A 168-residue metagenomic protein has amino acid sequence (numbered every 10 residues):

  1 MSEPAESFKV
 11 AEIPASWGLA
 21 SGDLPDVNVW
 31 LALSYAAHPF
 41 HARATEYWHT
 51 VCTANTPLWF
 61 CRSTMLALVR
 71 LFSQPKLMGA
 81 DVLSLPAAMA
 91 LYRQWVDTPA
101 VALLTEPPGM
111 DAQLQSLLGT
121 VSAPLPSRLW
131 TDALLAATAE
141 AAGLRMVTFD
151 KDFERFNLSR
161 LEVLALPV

Functional and structural regions predicted by a protein language model:
M1-F60, P75-A87: Short, well-structured N-terminal submotif of metal-dependent ribonuclease cores
S2, T98-V147: Active-site neighborhoods of divalent-metal-dependent phosphate/nucleic-acid chemistry enzymes
D26, R128-L129, D150, L166-V168: Histidine- and aromatic-rich ligand-binding microenvironments
A32-S34, L71, F156: Residues that scaffold the ATP/ADP-binding catalytic core of kinase and kinase-like folds
F60-M65, A87, M110, T131: Short, conserved alpha-helical segments within structured domains
K76-M78, S122, V163-P167: Short, hinge-like loop/turn segments at secondary-structure boundaries
F153-S159: Short loop/helix-cap segments at secondary-structure boundaries that form the rim of catalytic
